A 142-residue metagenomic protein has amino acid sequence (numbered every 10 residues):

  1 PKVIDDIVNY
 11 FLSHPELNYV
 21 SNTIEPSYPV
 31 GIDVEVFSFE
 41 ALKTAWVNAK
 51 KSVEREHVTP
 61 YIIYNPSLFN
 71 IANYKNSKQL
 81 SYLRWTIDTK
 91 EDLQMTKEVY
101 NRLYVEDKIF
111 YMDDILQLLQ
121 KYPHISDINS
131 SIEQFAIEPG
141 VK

Functional and structural regions predicted by a protein language model:
P1-S27: Conserved donor-nucleotide/metal-binding helix-loop-beta segment in metal-dependent transferases, i.e., the alpha-helix
L17-S21, K51-R55, L68-N73: Short, structured loop/turn "capping" segments at alpha-beta junctions
N22-V34, K78-Q79: A recurrent flexible, glycine/aromatic-enriched loop bordering the glycosyltransferase active site that acts as
T23, E40, K75: Residues at the C-termini of beta-strands that transition into short coil/loop
S27, W46-S52, E106: Short helix-to-loop capping/linker segments positioned immediately adjacent to catalytic or ligand/cofactor-binding
G31-I32, F37, H57, Y82-L83: A conserved catalytic-core signature of glycosyltransferases
V34-W46, K90-Q94: Conserved nucleotide-sugar donor-binding and metal-coordinating catalytic region shared by glycosyltransferases
T59-K142: Conserved alpha/beta core of the MobA/IspD/sugar-nucleotide pyrophosphorylase nucleotidyltransferase superfamily
